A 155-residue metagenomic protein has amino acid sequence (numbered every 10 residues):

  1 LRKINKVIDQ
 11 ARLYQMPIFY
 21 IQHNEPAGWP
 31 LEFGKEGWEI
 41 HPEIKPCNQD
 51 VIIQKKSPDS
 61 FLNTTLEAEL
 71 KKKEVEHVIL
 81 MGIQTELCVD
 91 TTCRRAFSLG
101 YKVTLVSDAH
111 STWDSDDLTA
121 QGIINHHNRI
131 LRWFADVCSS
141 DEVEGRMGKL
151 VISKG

Functional and structural regions predicted by a protein language model:
L1-D9: Short catalytic helix/loop segments, enriched in acidic residues and glycine and frequently bearing histidine
D9, L13-Y14, L31-G155: Active-site-adjacent betaalpha module
Q10-A27: Von Willebrand factor
